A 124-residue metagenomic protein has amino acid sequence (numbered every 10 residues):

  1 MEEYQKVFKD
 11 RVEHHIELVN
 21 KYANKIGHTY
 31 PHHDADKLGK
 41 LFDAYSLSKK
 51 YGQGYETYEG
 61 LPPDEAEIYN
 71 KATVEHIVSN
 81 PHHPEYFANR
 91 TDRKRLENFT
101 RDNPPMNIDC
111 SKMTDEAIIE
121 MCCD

Functional and structural regions predicted by a protein language model:
M1-C123: Metal-dependent phosphohydrolase cores
